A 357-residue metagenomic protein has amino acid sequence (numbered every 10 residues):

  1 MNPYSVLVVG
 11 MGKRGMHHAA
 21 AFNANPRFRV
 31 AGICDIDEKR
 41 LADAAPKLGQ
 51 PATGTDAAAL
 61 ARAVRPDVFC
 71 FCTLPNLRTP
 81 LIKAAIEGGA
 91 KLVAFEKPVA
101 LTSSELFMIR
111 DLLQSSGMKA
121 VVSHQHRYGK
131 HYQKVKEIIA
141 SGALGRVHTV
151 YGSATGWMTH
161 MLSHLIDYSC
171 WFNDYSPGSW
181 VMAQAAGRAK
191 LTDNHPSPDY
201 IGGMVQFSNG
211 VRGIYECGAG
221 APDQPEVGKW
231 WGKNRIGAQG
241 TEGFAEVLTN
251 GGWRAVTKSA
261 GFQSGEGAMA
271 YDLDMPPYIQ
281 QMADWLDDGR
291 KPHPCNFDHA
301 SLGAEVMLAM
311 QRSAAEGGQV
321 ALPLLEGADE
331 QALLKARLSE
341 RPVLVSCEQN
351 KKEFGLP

Functional and structural regions predicted by a protein language model:
M1, V68-C70, D284-P357: C-terminal helix-rich "cap/oligomerization" subdomain common to oxidoreductases
M1-L48, A63: N-terminal Rossmann-like dinucleotide-binding module
A31, P51, D67, K91 (+1 more regions): Conserved acidic residues
Q50-A57: Conserved SAM-binding strand-loop segment of SAM-dependent methyltransferases
A61-V68, L74, T79-R127, G142: Beta-strand-loop-alpha-helix segment that lines the small-molecule cofactor/substrate pocket of alpha/beta enzymes
K130-T149: Rossmann-like NAD(P)H-binding beta-loop-alpha module
V147-K233, D298: Rossmann-like dinucleotide-binding domain that binds NAD(P)(H)
L191-N194, Q206-Y278, H293-D298, M310 (+2 more regions): NAD(P)-dinucleotide binding in Rossmann-like oxidoreductases
